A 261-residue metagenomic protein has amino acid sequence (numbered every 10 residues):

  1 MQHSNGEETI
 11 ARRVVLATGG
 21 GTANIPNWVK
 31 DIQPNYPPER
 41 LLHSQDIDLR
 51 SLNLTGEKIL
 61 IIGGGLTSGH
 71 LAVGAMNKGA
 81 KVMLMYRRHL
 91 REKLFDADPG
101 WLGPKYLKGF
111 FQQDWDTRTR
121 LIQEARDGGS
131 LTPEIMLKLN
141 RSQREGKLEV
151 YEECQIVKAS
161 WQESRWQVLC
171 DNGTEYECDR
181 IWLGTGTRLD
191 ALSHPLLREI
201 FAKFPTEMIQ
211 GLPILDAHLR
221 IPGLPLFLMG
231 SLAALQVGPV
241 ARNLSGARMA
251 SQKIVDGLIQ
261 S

Functional and structural regions predicted by a protein language model:
M1-S261: Flavin (primarily FAD) cofactor-binding/catalytic cores of flavoenzymes
